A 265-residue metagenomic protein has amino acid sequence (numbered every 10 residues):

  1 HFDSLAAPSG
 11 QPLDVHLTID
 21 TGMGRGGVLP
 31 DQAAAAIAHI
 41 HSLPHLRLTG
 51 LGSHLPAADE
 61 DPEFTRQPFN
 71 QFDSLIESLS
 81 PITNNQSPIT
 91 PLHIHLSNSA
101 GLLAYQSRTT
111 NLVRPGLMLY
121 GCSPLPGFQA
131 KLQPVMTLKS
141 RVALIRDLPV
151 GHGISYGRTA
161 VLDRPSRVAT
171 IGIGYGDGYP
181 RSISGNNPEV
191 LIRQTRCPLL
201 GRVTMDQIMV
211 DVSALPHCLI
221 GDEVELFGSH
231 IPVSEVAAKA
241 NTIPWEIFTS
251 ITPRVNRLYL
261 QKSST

Functional and structural regions predicted by a protein language model:
H1, P8-S9, R66-I82, P88-T265: Active-site anion/phosphate-binding pocket segments in diverse small-molecule metabolic enzymes
H1-S80, N84, T90-H95, R108-T109: Active-site-proximal beta-alpha core segment in soluble small-molecule metabolic enzymes
